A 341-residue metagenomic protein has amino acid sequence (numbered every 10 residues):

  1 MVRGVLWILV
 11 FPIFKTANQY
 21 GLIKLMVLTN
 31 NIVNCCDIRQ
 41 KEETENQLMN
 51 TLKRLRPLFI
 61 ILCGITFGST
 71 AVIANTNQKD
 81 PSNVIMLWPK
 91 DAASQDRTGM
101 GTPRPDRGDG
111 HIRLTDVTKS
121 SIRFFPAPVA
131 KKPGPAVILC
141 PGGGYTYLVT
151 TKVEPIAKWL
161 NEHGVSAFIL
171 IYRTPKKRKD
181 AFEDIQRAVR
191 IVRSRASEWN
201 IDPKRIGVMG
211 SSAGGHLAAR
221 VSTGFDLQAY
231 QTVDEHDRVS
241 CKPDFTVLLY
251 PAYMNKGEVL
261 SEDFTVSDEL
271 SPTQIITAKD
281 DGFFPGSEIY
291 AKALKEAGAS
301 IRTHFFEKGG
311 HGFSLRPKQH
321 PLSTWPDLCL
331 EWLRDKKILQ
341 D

Functional and structural regions predicted by a protein language model:
N77-K131: N-terminal cap/lid segment of alpha/beta-hydrolase-fold proteins
P133-G142: Short beta-strand element of the alpha/beta-hydrolase
L148-T150, I169-P203, P317-S323: Catalytic nucleophile-loop/oxyanion-hole region of alpha/beta-hydrolase and closely related hydrolase-like folds
T151-F168: Short amphipathic alpha-helix adjacent to the substrate-entry channel of hydrolases
R187-D268: Primarily recognizes the serine-hydrolase "nucleophile elbow" in alpha/beta-hydrolase and SGNH/GDSL folds
N255, K279-F284: Acidic catalytic loop of the alpha/beta-hydrolase fold
I275-T277: Short beta-strand/loop motif that positions the catalytic acidic residue of the alpha/beta-hydrolase fold
A291, K295-D341: C-terminal catalytic histidine-bearing segment of alpha/beta-hydrolase fold enzymes
